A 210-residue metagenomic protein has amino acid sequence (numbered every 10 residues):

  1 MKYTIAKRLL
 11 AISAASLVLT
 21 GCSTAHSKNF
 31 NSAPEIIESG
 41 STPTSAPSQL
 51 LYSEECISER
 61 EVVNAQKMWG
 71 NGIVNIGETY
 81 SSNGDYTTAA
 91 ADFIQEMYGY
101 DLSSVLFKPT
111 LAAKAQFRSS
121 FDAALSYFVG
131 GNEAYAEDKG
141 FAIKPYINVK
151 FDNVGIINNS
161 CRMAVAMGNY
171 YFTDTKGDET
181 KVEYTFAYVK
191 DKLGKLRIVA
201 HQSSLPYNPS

Functional and structural regions predicted by a protein language model:
K2-L10: Bacterial N-terminal signal peptides that target proteins for export
A14-A15: Gram-negative bacterial Sec-dependent N-terminal signal peptides
L19-G21: C-terminal motif of bacterial Sec signal peptides marking the signal peptidase cleavage site
S23-A25: Bacterial signal peptide processing site
N29-G99: Short, low-complexity N-terminal intrinsically disordered segments enriched in polar/charged residues
A90-A113, F117: Low-complexity, Gly/Ser/Thr/Pro- and Asn/Asp-enriched, turn/coil-prone segments that serve as flexible N-terminal
K108-T173: Surface-exposed, charged secondary-structure patches
N159-M167, Y171, T175-P209: Short beta-strand edge/turn micro-motifs at domain boundaries
